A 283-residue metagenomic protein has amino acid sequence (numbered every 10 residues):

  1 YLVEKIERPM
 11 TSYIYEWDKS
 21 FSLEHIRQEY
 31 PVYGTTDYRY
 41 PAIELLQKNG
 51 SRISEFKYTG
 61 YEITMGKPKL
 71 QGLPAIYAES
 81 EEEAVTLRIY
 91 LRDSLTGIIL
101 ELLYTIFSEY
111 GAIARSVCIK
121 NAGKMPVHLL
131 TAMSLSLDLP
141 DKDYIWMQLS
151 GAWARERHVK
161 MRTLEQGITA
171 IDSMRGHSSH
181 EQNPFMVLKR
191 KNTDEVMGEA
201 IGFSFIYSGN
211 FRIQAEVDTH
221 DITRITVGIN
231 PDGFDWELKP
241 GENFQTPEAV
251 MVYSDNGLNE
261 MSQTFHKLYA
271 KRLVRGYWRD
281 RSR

Functional and structural regions predicted by a protein language model:
Y1-D218, I222, D232-F234: Polysaccharide-binding surfaces and accessory modules of carbohydrate-active proteins
Y30, G151, G257-L258, V274-Y277: Glycine-centered helix-coil hinge/cap
S51-G60, W236-D255: Short Pro-Gly-centered flexible turn/kink motifs
V227-N230, A249: Extended, charged alpha/beta regions that create polyanion-binding interfaces
Q245, S262-R283: An acidic-aromatic substrate-binding cleft motif
V252-T264: Short, Lys/Arg- and Gly-enriched loop/turn segments at beta-strand edges
